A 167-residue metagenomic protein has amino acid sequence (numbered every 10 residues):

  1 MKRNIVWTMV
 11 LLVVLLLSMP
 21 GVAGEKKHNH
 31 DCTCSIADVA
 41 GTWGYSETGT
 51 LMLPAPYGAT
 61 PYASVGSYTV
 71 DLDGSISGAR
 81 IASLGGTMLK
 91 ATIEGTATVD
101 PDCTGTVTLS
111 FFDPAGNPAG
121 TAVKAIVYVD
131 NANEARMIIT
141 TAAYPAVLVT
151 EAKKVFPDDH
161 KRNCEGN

Functional and structural regions predicted by a protein language model:
M1-M9: Bacterial N-terminal signal peptides that target proteins for export
T8-S18: Bacterial N-terminal signal peptides
V22-N167: Mature soluble binding/inhibitory domains
